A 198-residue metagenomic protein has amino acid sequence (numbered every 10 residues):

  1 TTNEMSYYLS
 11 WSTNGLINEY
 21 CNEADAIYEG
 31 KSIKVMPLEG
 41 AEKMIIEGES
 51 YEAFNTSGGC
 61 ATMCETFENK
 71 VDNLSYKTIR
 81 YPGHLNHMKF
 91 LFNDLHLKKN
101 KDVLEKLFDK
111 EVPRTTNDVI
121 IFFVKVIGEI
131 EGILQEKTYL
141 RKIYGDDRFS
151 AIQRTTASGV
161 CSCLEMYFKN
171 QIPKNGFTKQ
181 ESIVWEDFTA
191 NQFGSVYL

Functional and structural regions predicted by a protein language model:
T1-L198: C-terminal catalytic/substrate-binding lobe primarily of soluble NAD(P)-dependent oxidoreductases
